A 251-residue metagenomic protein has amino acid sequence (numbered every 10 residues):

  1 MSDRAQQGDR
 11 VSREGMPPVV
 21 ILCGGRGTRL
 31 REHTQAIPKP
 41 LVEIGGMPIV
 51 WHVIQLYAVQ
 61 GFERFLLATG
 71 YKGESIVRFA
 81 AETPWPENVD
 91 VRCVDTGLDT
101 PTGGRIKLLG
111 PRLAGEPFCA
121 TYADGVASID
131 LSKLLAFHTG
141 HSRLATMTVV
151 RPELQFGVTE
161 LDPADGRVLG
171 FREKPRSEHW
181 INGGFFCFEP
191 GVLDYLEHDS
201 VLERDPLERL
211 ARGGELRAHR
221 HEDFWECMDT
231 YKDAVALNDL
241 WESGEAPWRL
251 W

Functional and structural regions predicted by a protein language model:
S2-L22, R29, E43, M47-Y122 (+2 more regions): Conserved N-terminal catalytic core of the sugar/cofactor nucleotidyltransferase
Q35-P40: Short alpha-helical oligomerization interface
V50, I76, L109, D124 (+4 more regions): Residue-level signal for inorganic ion chemistry
G70, V94-T96, T148, H219-H221 (+1 more regions): Conserved beta-strand termini and adjacent loop/short-helix elements that scaffold enzyme active sites in alpha/beta
Y71, T146-P163: Short beta-strand-to-loop element that shapes/binds the nucleotide-sugar donor at the catalytic cleft/hinge
P117-C119, V126, S132-T139, R151-L154 (+1 more regions): Catalytic-core segments of class I nucleotidyltransferases/pyrophosphorylases that form NMP-activated intermediates
